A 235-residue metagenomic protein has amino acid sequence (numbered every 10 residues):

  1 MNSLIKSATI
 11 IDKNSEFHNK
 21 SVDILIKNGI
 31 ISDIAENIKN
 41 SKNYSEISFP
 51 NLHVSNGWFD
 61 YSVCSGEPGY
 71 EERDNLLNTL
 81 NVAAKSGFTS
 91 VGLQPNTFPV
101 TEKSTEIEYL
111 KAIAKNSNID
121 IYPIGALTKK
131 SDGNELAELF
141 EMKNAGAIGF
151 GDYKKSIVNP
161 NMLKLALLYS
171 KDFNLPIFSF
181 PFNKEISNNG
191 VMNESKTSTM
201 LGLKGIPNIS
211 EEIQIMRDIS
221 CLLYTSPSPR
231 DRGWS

Functional and structural regions predicted by a protein language model:
M1-S41: N-terminal metal-binding scaffold of metallo-dependent hydrolase/deaminase domains
S3-I5, N14, N40-L93: Replace "His-x-His-based motif
V63-D74, P123-G133, K204: Active-site mouth loops of central-metabolism enzymes
L80-G190: Divalent-metal coordination cores built from histidine and acidic residues
S198-I209: Glycine-rich phosphate-binding "P-loop"
P207-L222: Structured alpha-helical segments in the cores of large, soluble enzyme domains
Y224-D231: Conserved small/polar residues in nucleotide/adenosyl-binding loops
